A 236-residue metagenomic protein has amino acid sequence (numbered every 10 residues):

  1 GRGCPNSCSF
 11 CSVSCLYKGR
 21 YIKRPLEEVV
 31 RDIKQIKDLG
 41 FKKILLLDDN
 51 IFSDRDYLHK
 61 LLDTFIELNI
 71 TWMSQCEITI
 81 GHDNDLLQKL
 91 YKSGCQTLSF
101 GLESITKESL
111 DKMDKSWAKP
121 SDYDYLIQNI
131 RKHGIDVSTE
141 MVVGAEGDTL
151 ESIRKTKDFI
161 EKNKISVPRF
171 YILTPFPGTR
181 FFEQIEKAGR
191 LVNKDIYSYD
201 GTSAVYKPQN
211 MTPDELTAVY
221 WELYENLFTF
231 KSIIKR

Functional and structural regions predicted by a protein language model:
G1-S138, V143-A145, R154, D158: Radical SAM [4Fe-4S] cluster-binding motif and immediate context
C8, N69, A118, V167-P168 (+2 more regions): Secondary-structure boundary/capping signal
D136, E151-R154, D158-S166, T174-R236: C-terminal accessory regions of radical SAM enzymes
Y171: Active-site PLP-lysine loop of aminotransferase-like
